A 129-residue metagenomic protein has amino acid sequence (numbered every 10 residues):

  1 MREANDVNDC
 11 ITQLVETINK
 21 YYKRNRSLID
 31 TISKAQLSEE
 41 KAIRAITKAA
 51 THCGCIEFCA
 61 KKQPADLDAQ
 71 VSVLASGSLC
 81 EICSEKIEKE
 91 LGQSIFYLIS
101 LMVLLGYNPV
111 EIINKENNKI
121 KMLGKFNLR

Functional and structural regions predicted by a protein language model:
M1-L91, I95-R129: Flexible "arm" and connector segments at domain edges
